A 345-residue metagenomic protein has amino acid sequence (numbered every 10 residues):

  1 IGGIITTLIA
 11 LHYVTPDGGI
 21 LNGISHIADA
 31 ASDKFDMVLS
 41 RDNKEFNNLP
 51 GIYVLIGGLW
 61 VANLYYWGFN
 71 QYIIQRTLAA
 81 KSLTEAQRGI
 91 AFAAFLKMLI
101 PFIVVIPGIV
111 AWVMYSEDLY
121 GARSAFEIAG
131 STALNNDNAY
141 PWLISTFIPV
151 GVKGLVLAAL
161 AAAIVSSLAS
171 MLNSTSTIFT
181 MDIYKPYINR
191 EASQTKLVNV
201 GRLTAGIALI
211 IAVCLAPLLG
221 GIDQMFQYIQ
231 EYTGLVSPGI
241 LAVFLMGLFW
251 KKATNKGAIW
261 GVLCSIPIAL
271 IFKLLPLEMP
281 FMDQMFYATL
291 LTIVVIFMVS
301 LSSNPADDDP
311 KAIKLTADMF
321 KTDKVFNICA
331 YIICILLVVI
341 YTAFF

Functional and structural regions predicted by a protein language model:
I1-F345: Membrane-embedded helix-loop-helix hairpins and adjacent transmembrane boundary segments in multi-pass transporters
